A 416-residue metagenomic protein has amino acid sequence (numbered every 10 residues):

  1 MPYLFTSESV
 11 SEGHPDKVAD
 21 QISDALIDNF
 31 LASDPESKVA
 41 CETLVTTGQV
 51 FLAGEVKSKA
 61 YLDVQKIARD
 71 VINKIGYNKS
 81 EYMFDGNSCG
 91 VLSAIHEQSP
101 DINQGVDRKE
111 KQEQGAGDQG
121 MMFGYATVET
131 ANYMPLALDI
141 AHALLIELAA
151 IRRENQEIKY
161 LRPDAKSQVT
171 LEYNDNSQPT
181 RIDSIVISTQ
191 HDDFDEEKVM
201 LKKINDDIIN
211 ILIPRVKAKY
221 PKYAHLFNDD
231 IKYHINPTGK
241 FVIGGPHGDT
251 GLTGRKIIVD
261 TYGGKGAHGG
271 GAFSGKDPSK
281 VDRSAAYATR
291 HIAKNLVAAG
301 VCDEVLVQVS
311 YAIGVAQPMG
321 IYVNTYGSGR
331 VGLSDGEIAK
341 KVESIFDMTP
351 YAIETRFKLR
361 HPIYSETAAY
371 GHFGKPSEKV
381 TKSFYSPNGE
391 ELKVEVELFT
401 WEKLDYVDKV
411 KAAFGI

Functional and structural regions predicted by a protein language model:
M1-A40, N155, V407, I416: N-terminal, positively charged regions that mediate nucleic acid binding
T6, K66, N73-I243, A369 (+3 more regions): Glycine-rich, mobile lid/loop segments that gate access to catalytic sites or pores
E8-V10, H14-A19, G115-T130, V242-A267 (+2 more regions): Conserved phosphate/anionic-ligand binding catalytic regions in large, soluble enzymes, centered on
E12-L31, A126-L148, K276-G300: Alpha-helical support elements that line or immediately flank enzyme active sites and cofactor-binding pockets
S37-C41, A165-L171, I231-I235, V301-A312: A short glycine-rich, hydrophobically flanked beta-strand micro-motif that places a catalytic Asp/Glu for divalent metal
V39-S58, I313-Q317: Short, charge-patterned binding micro-sites
T46, E304, Y311-I416: Internal helix-turn-beta structural module
E196-V297: Glycine-rich anion/phosphate-binding loop at the beta-strand->alpha-helix junction
